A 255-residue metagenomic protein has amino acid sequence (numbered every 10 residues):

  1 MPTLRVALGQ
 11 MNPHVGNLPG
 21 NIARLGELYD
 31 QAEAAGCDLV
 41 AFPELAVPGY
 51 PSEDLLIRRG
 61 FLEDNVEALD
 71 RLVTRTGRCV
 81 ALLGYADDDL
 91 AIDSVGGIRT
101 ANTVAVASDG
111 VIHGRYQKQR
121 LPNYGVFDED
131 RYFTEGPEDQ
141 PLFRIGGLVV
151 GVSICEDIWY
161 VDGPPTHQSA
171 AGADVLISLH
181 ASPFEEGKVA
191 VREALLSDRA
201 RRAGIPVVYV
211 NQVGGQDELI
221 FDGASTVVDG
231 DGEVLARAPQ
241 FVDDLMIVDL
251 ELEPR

Functional and structural regions predicted by a protein language model:
M1-R255: Enzyme catalytic cores with a strong preference for nitrogen-chemistry domains
